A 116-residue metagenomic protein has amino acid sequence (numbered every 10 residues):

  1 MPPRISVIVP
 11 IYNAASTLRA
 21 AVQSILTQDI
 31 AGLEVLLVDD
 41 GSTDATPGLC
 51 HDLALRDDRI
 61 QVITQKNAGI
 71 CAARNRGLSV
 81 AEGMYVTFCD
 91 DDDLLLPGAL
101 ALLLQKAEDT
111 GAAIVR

Functional and structural regions predicted by a protein language model:
M1-R116: Nucleotide-sugar donor-binding/catalytic module of glycosyltransferases that assemble extracellular/cell-envelope
